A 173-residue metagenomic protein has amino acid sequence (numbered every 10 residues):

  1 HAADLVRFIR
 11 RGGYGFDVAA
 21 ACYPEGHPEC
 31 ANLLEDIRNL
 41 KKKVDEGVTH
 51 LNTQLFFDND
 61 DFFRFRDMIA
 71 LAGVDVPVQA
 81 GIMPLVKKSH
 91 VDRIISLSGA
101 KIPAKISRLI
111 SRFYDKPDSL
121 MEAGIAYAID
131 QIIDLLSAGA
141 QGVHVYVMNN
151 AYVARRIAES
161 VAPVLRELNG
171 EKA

Functional and structural regions predicted by a protein language model:
H1-G13, A19-Y23, E29, D36 (+4 more regions): Active-site pocket-lining/capping segments in soluble small-molecule metabolic enzymes
H27, N59, K88, A151-A154: Flexible loop/turn segments at secondary-structure boundaries
K43, G47, A80, V143: Conserved, mostly hydrophobic/aromatic
T49-D58, H144-V147: Catalytic beta/alpha-barrel core
A138, V145-A173: C-terminal/domain-terminus segments
